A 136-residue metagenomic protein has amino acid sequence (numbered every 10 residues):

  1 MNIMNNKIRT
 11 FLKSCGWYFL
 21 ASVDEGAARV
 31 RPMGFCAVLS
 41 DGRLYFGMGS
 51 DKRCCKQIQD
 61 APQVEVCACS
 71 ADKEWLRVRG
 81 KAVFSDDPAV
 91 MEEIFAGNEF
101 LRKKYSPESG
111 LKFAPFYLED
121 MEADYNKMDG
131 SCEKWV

Functional and structural regions predicted by a protein language model:
M1-N6, M48-C54, E99-L101: Charged, amphipathic alpha-helical segments
T10-G26, V64-A68: A short, Trp-centered hydrophobic/proline-enriched beta-strand micro-motif
F19, R43-Y45, R77, D124: General beta-strand recognition
A28, G42-L44, A123, C132: Hydrophobic residues embedded in beta-strands of well-ordered beta-sheets
M33-A37, G80-A82: Hydrophobic/aromatic beta-strand elements that line small-molecule binding cavities or substrate pockets in beta-rich
C36-A71: A short mixed-secondary-structure module that forms the rim of ligand-binding clefts
R77-V136: Charged, gly/pro-rich active-site loop segments
